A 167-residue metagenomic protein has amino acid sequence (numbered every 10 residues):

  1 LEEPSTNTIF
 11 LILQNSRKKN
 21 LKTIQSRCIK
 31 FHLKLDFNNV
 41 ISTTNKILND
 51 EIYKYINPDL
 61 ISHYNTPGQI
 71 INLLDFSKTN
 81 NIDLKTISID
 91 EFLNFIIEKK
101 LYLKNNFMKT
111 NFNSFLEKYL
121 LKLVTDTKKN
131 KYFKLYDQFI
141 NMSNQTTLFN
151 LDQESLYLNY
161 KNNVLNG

Functional and structural regions predicted by a protein language model:
L1-I12, K19-K22: Conserved catalytic/switch belt of AAA+ P-loop NTPases
N7-T8, F31, E51: Secondary-structure boundary/capping positions in well-ordered alpha/beta enzyme cores
T8, N38-S42: Short, surface-exposed, polar/charged, turn-prone segments marking secondary-structure boundaries
N15-K18, L35: Short acidic/polar capping segments at secondary-structure boundaries
K19, H32, N111: Amphipathic alpha-helical recognition patches that constitute DNA-binding helices
K22-N38: A short helix-turn-beta junction within AAA+ P-loop NTPase domains corresponding to the substrate/partner-engaging
S42-G167: AAA+ P-loop NTPase domains with strong preference for DNA replication initiators and clamp-loader complexes
